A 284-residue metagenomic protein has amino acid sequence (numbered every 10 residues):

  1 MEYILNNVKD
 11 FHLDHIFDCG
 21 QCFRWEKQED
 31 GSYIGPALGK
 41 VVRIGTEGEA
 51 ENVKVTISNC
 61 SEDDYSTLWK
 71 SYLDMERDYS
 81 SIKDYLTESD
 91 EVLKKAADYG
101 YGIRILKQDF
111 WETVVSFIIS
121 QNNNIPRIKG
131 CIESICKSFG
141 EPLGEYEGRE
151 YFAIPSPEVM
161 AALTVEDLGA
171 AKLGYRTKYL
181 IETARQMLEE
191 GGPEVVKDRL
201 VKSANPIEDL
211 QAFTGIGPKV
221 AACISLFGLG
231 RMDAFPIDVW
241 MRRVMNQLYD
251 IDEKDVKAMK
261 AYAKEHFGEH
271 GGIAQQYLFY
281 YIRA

Functional and structural regions predicted by a protein language model:
M1-A284: HhH-family (HhH-GPD) DNA N-glycosylase catalytic core used in base-excision repair
